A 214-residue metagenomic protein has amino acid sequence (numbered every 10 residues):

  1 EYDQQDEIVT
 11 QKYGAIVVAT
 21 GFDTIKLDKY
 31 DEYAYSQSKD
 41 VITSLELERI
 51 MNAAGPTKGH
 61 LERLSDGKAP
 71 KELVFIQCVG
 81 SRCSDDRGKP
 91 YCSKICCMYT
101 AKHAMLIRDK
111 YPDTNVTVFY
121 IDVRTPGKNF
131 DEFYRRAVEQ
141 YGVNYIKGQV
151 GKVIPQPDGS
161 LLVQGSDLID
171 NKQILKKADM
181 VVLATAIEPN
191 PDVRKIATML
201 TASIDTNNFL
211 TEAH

Functional and structural regions predicted by a protein language model:
E1-H214: Residues forming the flavin
